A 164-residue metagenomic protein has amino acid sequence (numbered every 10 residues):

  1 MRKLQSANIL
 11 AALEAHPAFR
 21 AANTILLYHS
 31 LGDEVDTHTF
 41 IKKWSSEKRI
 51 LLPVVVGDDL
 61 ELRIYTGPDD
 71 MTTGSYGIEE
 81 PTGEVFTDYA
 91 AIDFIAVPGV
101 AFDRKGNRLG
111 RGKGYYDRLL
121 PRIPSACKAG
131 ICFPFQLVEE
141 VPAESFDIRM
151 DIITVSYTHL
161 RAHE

Functional and structural regions predicted by a protein language model:
M1-A90: N-terminal active-site beta-alpha-beta segment that forms phosphate/nucleotide-binding and substrate-recognition loops
N23, D93, D151: Conserved acidic residues
L27, V97-P98, V155: Redox-cofactor binding/interface segments in oxidoreductases and associated redox assembly factors
D36-T39, L62, K105-R108, E140-V141: Short glycine-/acidic-enriched loop or helix-start segments at secondary-structure transitions that form or flank
V54, I64, E80, C132-F135 (+1 more regions): Short, structured patches in soluble enzyme cores that scaffold and shape functional sites
A91-K128: Active-site beta-strand/loop microenvironment that shapes enzyme catalytic pockets
Y116, P121-V155: Structured adenosyl-cofactor binding patch, chiefly the S-adenosyl-L-methionine
T158-H163: Conserved small/polar residues in nucleotide/adenosyl-binding loops
